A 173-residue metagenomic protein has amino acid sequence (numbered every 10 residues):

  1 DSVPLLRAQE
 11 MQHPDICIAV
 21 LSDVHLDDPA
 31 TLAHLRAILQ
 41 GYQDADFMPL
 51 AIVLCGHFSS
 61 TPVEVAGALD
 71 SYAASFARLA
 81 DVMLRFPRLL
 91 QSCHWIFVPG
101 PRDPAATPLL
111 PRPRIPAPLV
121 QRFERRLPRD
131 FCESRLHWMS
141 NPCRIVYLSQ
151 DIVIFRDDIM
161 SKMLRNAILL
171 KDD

Functional and structural regions predicted by a protein language model:
D1-D173: Extended recognition/assembly regions associated with phosphoester-bond processing machinery
